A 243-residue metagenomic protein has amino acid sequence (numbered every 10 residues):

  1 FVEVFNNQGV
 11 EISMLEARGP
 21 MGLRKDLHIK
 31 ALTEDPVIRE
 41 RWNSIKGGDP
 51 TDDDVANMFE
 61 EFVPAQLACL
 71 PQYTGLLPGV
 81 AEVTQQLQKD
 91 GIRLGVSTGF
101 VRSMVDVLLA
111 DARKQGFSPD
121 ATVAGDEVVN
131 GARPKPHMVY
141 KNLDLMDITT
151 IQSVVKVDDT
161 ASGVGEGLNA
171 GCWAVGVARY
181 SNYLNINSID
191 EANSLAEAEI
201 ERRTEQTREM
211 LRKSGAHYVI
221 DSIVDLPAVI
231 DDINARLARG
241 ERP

Functional and structural regions predicted by a protein language model:
F1-A81, Q85-D90, D106: N-terminal helical cap/lid subdomain that shapes the substrate entry/recognition surface in HAD-like hydrolases
P20, S97-G99: Structural motif
Y73, S97, G131: Glycine- and other small-residue-rich loops at beta-strand/loop junctions that grip anionic moieties
A81-K89, V101-P243: Asp-based, Mg2+/Mn2+-dependent phosphohydrolase catalytic module
